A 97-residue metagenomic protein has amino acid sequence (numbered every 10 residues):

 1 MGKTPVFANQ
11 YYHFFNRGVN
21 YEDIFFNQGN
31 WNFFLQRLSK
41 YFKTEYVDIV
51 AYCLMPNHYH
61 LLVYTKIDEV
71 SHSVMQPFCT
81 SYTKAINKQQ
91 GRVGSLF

Functional and structural regions predicted by a protein language model:
M1-F97: Short catalytic/metal-binding and nucleic-acid-binding patches
